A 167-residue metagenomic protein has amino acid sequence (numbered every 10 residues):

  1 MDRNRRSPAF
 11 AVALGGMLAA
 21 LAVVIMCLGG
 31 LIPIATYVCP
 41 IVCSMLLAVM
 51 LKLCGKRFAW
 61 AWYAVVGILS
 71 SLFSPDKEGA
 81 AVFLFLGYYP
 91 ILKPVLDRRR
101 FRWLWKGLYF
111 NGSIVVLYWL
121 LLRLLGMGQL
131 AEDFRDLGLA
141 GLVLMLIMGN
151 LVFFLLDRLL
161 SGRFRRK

Functional and structural regions predicted by a protein language model:
M1-P8, G138-K167: Alpha-helical transmembrane segments and their cytosolic interface
D2-F58: Hydrophobic transmembrane alpha-helices
V12-M17, V38, W60-A64, A80 (+2 more regions): Hydrophobic alpha-helical transmembrane segments
A22-M26, S70, F110-Y118, M148-S161: Alpha-helical transmembrane segments of multipass membrane proteins
C27-T36, G67-V95: Interfacial aromatic-anchored transmembrane helix boundaries in multi-pass membrane proteins
M50-A61, D97-W103: Membrane-helix interface "capping/anchor" motifs
F83-W119: Short helix-perturbing small/polar motifs within transmembrane alpha-helices
L124-L137: Membrane-interface helix termini and inter-helical loops of multi-pass transporters
